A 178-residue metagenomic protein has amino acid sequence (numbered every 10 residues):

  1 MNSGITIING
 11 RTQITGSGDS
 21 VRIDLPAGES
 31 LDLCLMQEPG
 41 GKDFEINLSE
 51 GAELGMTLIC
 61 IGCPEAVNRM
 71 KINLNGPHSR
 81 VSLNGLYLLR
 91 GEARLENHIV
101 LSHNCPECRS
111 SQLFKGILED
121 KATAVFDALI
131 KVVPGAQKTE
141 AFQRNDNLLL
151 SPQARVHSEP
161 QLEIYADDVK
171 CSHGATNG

Functional and structural regions predicted by a protein language model:
M1-G178: Conserved beta-strand/loop scaffold segments within soluble protein domains that form the structured core and edges
